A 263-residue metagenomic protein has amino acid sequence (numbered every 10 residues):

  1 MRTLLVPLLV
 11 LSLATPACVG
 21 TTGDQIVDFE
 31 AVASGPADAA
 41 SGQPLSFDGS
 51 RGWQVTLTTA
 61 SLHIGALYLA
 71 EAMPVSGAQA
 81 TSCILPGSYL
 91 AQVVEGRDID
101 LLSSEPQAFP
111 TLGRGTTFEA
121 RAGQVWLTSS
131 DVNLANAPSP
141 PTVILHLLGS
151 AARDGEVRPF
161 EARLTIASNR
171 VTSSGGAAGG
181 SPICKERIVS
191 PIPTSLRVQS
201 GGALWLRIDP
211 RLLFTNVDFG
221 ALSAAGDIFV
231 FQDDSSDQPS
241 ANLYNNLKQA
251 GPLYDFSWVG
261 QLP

Functional and structural regions predicted by a protein language model:
M1-P7: Bacterial N-terminal signal peptides that target proteins for export
A14-A17: C-terminal motif of bacterial Sec signal peptides marking the signal peptidase cleavage site
V19-P263: A short, solvent-exposed, low-complexity linear motif enriched for acidic/polar residues with Pro/Gly/Ser/Thr
